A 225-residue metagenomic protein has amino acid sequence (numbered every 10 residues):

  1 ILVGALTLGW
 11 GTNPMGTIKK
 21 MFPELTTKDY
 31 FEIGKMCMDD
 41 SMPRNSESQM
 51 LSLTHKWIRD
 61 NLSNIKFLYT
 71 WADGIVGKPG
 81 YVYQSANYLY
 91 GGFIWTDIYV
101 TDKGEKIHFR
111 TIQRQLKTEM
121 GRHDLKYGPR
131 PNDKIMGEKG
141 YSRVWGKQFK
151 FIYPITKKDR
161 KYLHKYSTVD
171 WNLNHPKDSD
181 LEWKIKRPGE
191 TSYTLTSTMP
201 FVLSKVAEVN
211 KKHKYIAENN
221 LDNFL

Functional and structural regions predicted by a protein language model:
V3-A5: Short glycine-/small-residue motifs
G9-Y141, K150-Y153: Acyl-donor binding region in acyl/amide transferases
K20, D60, D102-K103, K157-K161 (+4 more regions): Polar/charged alpha-helical tracts
H108, M136, T156-K157, S167-N172 (+1 more regions): Alpha-helix initiation/capping motif
V144, F149, K158-D170: A hydrophobic membrane-anchoring alpha-helix module
H164-L225: Short, cationic low-complexity segments
